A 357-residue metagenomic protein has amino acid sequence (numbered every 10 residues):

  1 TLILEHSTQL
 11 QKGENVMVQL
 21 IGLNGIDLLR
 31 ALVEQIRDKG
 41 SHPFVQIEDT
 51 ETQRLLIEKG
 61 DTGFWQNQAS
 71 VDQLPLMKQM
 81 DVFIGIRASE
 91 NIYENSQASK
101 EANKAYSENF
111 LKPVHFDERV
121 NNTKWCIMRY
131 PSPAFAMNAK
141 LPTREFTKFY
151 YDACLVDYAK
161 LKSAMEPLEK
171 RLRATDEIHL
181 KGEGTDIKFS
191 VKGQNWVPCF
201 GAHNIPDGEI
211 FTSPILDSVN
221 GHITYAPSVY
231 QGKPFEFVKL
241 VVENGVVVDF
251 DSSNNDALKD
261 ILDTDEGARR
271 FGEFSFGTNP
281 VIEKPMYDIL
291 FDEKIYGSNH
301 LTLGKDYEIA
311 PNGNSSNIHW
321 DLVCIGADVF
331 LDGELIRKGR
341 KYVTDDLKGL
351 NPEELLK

Functional and structural regions predicted by a protein language model:
T1-N220, D345-L356: Active-site bordering "gate/hinge" segments that shape substrate access to catalytic or cofactor-binding pockets
L23-N24, S89-N91, S132, Q194 (+7 more regions): Short, glycine-/Ser/Thr-/acidic-enriched flexible segments
L172-R173, L216, Q231-P234, G267 (+2 more regions): Short solvent-exposed loop/turn micro-motifs enriched in small/polar/acidic residues
L180, V241, V329: Short aromatic-centered micro-motifs
D207-F250: Oxyanion-binding "anion nests"
N220, F235-F237, N244, R269-E273 (+2 more regions): Active-site lining segments that contact anionic ligands and/or coordinate catalytic metals
D249-N312, V329: Dual-mode signal for accessory low-complexity, basic/Gly-rich regions
M286-L356: Internal helix-turn-beta structural module
